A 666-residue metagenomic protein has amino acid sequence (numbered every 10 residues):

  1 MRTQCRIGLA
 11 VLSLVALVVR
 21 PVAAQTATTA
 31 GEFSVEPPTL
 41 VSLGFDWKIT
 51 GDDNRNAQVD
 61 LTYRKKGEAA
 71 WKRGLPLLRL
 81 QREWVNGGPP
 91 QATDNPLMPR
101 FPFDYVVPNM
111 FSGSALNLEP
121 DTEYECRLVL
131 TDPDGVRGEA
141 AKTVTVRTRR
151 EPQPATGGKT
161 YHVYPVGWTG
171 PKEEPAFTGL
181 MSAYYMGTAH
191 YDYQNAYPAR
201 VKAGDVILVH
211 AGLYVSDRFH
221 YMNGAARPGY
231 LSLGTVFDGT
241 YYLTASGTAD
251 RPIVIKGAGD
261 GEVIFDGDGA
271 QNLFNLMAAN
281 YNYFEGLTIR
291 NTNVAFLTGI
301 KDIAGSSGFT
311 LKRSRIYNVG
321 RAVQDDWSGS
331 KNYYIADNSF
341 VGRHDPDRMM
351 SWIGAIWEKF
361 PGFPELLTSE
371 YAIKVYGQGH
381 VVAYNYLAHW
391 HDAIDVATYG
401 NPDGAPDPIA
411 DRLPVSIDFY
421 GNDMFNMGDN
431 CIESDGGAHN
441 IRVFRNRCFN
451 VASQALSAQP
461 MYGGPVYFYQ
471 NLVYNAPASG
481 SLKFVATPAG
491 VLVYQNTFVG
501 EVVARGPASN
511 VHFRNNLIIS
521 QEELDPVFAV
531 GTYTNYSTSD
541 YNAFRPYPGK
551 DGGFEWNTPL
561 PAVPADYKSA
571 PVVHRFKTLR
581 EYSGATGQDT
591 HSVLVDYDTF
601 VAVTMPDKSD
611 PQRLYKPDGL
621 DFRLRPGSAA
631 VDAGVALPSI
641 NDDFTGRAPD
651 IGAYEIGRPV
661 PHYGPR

Functional and structural regions predicted by a protein language model:
T50-Y63: Solvent-exposed loop/turn segments flanking beta-strands in beta-repeat/beta-sandwich domains
D60-D121: Recognizes extended acidic, P/S/T-rich segments that occur within or adjacent to Ig-like beta-sandwich modules
T131-Q153: Extracellular fibronectin type III
A155-T160, T169, V215-M222, P228-T235 (+3 more regions): Right-handed parallel beta-helix/beta-spiral solenoid domain characteristic of secreted/periplasmic
K159-H210, Y214-S216, V236, T240-L243 (+2 more regions): Acidic Gly/Asp/Thr-rich repetitive segments characteristic of extracellular carbohydrate-active and adhesion proteins
G167-G170, A226-S232, S351-A372, S509-R514 (+2 more regions): Acidic, glycine- and Ser/Thr-rich low-complexity intrinsically disordered tracts in extracellular/secreted proteins
H210, P252, A258-E262, N280-N291 (+10 more regions): Right-handed parallel beta-helix
